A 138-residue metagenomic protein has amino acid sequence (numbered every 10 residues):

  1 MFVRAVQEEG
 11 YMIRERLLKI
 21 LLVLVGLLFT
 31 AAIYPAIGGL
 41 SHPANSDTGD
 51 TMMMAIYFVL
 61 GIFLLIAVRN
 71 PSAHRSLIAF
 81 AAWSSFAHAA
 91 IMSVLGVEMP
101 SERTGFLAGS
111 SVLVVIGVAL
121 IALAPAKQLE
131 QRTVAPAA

Functional and structural regions predicted by a protein language model:
F2-L27: Cytosolic juxtamembrane helix and N-cap/initiation of the first transmembrane helix
Y11-L17, A36-S46, A67-S76, L95-P100: Short juxtamembrane and helix-loop transition motifs at transmembrane-helix boundaries in membrane proteins
L18-P35, I116-A119: Alpha-helical transmembrane segments of multi-pass integral membrane proteins
L24-A32, D47-R69, F80-S93: Core segments of alpha-helical transmembrane spans in multipass integral membrane proteins
A44-T51, A79, S101-V112: Non-cytosolic membrane-interface motifs at loop->transmembrane helix junctions
Y57-I66, V112-L123: Hydrophobic cores of alpha-helical transmembrane segments in multi-pass inner/ER membrane proteins, independent
A90-G109, P125-A126: Membrane-helix boundary connector in multi-pass membrane proteins
V114-A138: Membrane-water interface at the C-terminal end of transmembrane alpha helices
